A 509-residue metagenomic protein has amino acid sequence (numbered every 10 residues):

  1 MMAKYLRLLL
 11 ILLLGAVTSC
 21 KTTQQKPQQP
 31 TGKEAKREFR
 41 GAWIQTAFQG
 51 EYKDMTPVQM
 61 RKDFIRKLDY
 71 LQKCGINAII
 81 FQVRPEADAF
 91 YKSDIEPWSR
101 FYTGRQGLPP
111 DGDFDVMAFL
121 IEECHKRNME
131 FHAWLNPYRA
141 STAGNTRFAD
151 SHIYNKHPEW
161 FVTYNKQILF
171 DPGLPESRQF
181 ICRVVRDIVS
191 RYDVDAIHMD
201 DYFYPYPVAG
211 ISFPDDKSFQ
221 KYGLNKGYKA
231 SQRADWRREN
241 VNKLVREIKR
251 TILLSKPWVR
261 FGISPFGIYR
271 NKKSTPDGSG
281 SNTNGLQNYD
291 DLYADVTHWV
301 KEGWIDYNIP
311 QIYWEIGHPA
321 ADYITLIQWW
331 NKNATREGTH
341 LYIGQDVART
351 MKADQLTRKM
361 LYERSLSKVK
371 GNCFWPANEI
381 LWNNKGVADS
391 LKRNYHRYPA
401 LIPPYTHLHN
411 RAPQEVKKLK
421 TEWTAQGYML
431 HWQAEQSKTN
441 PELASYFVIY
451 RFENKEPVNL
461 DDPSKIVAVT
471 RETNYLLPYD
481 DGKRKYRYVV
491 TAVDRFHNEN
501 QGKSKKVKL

Functional and structural regions predicted by a protein language model:
Q45, Q49-R61, Y138-D187, R191 (+1 more regions): Active-site-adjacent "subsite" loops/lids of carbohydrate-active enzymes
K62-D88: Catalytic domains of carbohydrate-active enzymes, especially glycoside hydrolases
A89-G104, R139-Y164, D201-K226, K273-L286: Aromatic- and acidic-residue-enriched segments that line the glycan-binding/catalytic groove of carbohydrate-active
F180-V184, R191, A196, F203-G280 (+4 more regions): Active-site neighborhood of glycoside hydrolase catalytic domains
Y293-T297, K301-P319, W330, E337-H407: Substrate-binding cleft of secreted/luminal carbohydrate-active enzymes
L391-P441, H497-L509: Pro/Thr/Ser/Gly-rich low-complexity, intrinsically disordered linker/stalk tracts
E435-D461: Solvent-exposed loop/turn segments flanking beta-strands in beta-repeat/beta-sandwich domains
L477-E499: Beta-strand-rich modules
